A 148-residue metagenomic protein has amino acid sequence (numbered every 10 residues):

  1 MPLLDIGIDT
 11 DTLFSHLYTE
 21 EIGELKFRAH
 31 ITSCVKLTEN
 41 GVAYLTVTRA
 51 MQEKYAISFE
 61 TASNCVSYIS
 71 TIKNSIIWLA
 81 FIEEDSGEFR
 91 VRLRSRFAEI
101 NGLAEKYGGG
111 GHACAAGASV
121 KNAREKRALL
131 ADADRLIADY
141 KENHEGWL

Functional and structural regions predicted by a protein language model:
M1-K106, G111-L148: Hydrophobic helix-and-loop "lid/oligomerization" segment in the mid-to-C-terminal part of catalytic domains
